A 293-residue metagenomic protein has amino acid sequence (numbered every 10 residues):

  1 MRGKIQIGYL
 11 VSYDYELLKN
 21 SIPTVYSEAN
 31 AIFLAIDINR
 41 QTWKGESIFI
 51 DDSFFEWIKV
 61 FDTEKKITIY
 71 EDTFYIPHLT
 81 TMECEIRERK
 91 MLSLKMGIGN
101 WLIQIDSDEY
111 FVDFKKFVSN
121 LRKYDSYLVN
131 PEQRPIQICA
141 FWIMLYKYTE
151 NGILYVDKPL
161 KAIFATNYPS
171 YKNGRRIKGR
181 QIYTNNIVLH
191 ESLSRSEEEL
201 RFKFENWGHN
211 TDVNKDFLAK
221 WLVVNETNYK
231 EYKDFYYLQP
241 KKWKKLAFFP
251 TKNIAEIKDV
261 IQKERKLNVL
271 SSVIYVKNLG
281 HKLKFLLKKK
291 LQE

Functional and structural regions predicted by a protein language model:
M1-S27, A31-L34, Q292-E293: N-proximal low-complexity "stem/linker" segments adjacent to membrane-targeting elements
R2, D37-W101: Active-site-proximal specificity loops/subdomain of glycosyltransferases
I22-P23, F55-K59, S93, V118-D125: Short amphipathic alpha-helical segments and helix-helix/interface helices
Y26-N30, D62, G97, V112: Short conserved AdoMet
H78-K90, Y110-E293: Catalytic-site signature of metal-activated, phosphate-bearing donor transferases, centered on the GT-A/GT-A-like
G99-V112: Short beta-strand-to-loop acidic/aromatic patch adjacent to the donor-nucleotide binding site
